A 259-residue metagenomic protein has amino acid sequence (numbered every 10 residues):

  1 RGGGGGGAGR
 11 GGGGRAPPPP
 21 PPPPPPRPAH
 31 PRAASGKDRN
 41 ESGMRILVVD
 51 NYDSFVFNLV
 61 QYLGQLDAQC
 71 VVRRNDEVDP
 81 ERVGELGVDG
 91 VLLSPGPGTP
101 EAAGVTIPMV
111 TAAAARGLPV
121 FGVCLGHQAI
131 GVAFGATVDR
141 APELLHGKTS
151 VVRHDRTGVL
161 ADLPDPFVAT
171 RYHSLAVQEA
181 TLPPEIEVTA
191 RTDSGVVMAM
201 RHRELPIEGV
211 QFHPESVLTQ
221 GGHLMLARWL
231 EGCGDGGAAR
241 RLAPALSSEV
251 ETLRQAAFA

Functional and structural regions predicted by a protein language model:
R1-G36: Compositionally biased, low-complexity flexible segments
R32, G36-L118, Q220, A227-A259: N-terminal beta1-alpha1 cap of cysteine-dependent amidohydrolase-like domains
G43, G84-D162, P166-V168, L224-A227: Cysteine-nucleophile active-site neighborhood
V48, T170-R171, Q211: Short beta-strand segments
C70-V72, V138, V188: Generic structural signal for residues in well-ordered beta-strands
C124, H173, H213: Histidine-centered divalent metal-coordination motifs
R156-E204: Catalytic beta-strand/loop cores that center a nucleophilic Ser/Cys/Thr and support acyl-enzyme chemistry
R191-G237: A glycine-centered loop/beta-turn motif at secondary-structure junctions
